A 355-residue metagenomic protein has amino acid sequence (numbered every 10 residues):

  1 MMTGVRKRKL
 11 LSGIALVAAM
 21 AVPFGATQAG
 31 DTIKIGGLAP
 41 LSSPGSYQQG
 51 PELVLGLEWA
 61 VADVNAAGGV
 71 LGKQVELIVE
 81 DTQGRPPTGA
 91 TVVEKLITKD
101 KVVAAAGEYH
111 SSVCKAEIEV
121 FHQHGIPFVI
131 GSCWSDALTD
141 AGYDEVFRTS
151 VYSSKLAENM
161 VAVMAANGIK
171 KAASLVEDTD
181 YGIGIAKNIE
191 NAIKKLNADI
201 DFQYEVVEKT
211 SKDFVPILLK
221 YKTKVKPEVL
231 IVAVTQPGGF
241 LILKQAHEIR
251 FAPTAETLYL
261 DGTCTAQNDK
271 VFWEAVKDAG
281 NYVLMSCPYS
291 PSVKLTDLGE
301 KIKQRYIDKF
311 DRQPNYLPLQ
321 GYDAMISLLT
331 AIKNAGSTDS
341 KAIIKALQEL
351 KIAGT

Functional and structural regions predicted by a protein language model:
M1-K34, A66: Short, low-complexity disordered leader/linker segments with a strong preference for bacterial N-terminal type II
G30, V54-L77, K194-D199: Signal peptide-proximal N-terminal region of secreted/periplasmic/extracellular or secretory-lumen proteins
G36-E58, E80-P87, Y109-H110, D178-G182 (+3 more regions): Extracytoplasmic "Venus flytrap"
Q48-L53, A67-Y143, T149, V206-F214 (+1 more regions): Beta-alpha junction/loop-to-helix N-cap segments that form part of ligand/metal-binding clefts
T91, S135-A137, D144-I249, S292-K301: Extracellular/periplasmic Venus flytrap/periplasmic-binding protein
L96, D100-Y109, V129-G131, A173-V176 (+4 more regions): Periplasmic-binding protein-like
L243-Y322, K333-T338: Extracellular/periplasmic periplasmic-binding protein-like sensory domains
S327-T355: Extracellular/periplasmic bilobal clamshell ligand-binding domains
